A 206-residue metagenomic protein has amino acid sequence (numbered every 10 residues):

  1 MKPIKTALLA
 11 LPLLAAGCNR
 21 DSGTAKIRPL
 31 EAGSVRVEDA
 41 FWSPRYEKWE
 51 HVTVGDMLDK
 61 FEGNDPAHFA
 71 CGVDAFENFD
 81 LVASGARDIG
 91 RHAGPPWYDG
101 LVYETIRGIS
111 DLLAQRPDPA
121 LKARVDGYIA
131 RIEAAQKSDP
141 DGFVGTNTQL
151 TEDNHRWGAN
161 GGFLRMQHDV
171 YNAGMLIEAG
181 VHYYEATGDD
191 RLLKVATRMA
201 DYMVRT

Functional and structural regions predicted by a protein language model:
K2-L9: Sec-dependent signal peptide recognition, specifically the positively charged N-region followed immediately by
A15-G17: C-terminal motif of bacterial Sec signal peptides marking the signal peptidase cleavage site
N19-T206: Glycan-recognition and catalytic cores of secretory/periplasmic carbohydrate-active enzymes
